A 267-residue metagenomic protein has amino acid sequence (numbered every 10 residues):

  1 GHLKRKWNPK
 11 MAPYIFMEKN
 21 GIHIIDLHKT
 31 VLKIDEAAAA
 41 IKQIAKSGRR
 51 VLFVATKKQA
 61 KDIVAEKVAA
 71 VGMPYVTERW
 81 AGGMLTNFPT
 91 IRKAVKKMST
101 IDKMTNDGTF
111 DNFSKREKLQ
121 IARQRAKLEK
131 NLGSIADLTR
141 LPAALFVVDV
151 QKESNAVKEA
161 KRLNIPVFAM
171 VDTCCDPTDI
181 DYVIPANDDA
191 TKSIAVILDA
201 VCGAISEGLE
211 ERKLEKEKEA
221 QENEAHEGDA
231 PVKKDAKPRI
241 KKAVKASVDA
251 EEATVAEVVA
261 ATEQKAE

Functional and structural regions predicted by a protein language model:
G1-A39, A45-R49, T56-K57, K61-M104 (+3 more regions): N-terminal cationic and glycine-rich segments that engage phosphates or anionic surfaces
K42-V51, L138-P142: Short, surface-exposed connector motifs at secondary-structure boundaries
F53, L145, I197: Residue-level signature of catalytic and energy-coupling elements of molecular machines, predominantly ATP/GTP-dependent
A55-T56, V148-D149, A186: Small/polar loops that bind or transfer phosphate-bearing groups
Q59-A60, K152-E153, A190: Short phosphate-engaging motifs
V71-T178: Long, charge-patterned amphipathic alpha-helical coiled-coil/hairpin "stalk" segments used as oligomerization
N155-L214: Short glycine/threonine-rich loop/turn motifs
E210-E267: Intrinsically disordered, compositionally biased charged tails
